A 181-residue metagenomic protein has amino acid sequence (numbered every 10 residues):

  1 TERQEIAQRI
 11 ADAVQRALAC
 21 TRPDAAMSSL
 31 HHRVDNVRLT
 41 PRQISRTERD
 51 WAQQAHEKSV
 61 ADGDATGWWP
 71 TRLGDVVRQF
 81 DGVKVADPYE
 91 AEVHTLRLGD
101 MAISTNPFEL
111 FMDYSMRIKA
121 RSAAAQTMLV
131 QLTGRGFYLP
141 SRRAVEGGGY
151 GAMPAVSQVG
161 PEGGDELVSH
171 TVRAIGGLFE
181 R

Functional and structural regions predicted by a protein language model:
T1-R181: Non-catalytic substrate/cofactor recognition surfaces at enzyme active-site rims
